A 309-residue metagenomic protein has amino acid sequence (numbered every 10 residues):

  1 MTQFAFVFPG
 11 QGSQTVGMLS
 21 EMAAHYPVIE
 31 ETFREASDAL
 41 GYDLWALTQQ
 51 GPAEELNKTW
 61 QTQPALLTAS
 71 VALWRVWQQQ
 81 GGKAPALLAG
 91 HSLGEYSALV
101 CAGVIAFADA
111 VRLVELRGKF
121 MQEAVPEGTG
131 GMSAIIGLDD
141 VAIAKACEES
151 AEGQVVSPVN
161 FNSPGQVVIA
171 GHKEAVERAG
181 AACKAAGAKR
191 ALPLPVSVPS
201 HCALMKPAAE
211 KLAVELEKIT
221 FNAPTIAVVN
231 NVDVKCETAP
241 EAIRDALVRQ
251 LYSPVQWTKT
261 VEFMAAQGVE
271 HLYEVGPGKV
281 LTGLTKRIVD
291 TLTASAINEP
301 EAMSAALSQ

Functional and structural regions predicted by a protein language model:
M1-A5, K218-N231, C236, A242-P254 (+1 more regions): Cys-dependent protein tyrosine phosphatase-like superfamily
T2-I143, L194-P195, H271-S304: FabD-like malonyl-/acyl-CoA
Q11-S13, L40-Y42, A102-S253: Alpha/beta catalytic cores of group-transfer enzymes, especially the acyltransferase/condensing modules of polyketide
Q78, K184, A265-G268: Non-catalytic positions within long, well-ordered alpha-helices that form the structural scaffold/packing of enzyme
